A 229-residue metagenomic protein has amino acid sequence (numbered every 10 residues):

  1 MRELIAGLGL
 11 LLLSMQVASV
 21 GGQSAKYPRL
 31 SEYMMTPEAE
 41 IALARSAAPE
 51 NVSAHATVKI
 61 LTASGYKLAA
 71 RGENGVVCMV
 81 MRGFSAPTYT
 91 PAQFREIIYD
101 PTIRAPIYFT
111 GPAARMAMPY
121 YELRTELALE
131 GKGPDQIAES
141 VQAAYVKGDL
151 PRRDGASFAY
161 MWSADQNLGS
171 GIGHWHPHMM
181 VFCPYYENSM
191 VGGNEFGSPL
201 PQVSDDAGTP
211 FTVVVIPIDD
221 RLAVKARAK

Functional and structural regions predicted by a protein language model:
M1-L4: Positively charged n-region of N-terminal signal peptides that target proteins for export
G7-Q16: Bacterial N-terminal signal peptides
A18-Q23: Sec/Tat signal peptide C-region and signal peptidase I cleavage site
S24-K229: Primary mode marks residue(s) on the alpha4-beta5-alpha5 output face of response regulator receiver
